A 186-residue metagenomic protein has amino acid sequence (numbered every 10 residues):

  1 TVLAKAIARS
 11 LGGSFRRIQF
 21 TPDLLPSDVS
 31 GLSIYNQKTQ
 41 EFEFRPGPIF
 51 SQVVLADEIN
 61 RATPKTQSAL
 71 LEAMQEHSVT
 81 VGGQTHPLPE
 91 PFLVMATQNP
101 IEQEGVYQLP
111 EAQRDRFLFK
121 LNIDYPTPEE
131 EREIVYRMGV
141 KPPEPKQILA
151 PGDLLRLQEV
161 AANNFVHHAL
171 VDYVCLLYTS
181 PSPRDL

Functional and structural regions predicted by a protein language model:
T1, V29, D57, L70 (+3 more regions): Conserved RecA-like P-loop NTPase ATPase core
T1-Q19: Walker A/P-loop
G13-I34: AAA+/P-loop NTPase substrate/partner-engagement loops
Q37-V54: Conserved alpha-helical scaffold flanking the Walker A/P-loop in AAA+ ATPase domains
S51-M74, Y107-E111, P128-E131: Conserved AAA+/SF3 P-loop NTPase catalytic/coupling segment centered on the Walker-B
E76-L149, R156-A162: Canonical AAA+ ATPase core
L149-L177: Conserved AAA+ ATPase small/helical "lid" subdomain
Y178-L186: Single conserved hydrophobic/aromatic residue that forms the stacking wall/gate of nucleotide- or nucleobase-binding
